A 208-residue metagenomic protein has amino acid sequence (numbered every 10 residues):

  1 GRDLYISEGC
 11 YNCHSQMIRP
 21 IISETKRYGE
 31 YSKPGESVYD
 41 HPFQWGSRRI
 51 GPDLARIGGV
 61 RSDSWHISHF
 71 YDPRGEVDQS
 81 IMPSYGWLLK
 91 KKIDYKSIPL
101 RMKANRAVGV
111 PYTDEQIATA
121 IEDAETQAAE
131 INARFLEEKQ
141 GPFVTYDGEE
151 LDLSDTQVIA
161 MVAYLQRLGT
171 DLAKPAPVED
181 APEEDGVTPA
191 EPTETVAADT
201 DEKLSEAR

Functional and structural regions predicted by a protein language model:
R2-R208: Periplasmic c-type cytochrome electron-transfer domains
